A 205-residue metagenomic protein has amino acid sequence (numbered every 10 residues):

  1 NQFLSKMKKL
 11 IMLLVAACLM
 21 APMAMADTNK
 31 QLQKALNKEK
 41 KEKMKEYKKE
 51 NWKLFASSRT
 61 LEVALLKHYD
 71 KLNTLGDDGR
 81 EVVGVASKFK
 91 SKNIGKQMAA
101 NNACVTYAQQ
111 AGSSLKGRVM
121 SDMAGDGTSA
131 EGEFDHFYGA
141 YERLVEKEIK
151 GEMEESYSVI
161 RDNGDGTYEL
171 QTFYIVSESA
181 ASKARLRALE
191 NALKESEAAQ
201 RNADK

Functional and structural regions predicted by a protein language model:
N1-K6: Short, Lys/Arg-enriched N-terminal segments with co-localized hydrophobic residues within the first ~10-30 amino acids
K8-L13: Sec-dependent signal peptide recognition, specifically the positively charged N-region followed immediately by
L14-A21: Bacterial N-terminal signal peptides
A26-K205: Domain-level marker for long, solvent-exposed, non-transmembrane regions
